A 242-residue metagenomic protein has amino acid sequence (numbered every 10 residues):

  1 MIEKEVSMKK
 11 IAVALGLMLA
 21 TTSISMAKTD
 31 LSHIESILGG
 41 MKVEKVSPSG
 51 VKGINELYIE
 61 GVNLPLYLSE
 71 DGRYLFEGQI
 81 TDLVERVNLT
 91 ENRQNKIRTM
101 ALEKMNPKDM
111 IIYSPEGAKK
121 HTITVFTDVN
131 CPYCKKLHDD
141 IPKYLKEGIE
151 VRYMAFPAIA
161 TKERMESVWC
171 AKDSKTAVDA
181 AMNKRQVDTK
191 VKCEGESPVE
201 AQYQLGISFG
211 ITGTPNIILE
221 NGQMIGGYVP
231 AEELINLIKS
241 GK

Functional and structural regions predicted by a protein language model:
I2-V6, I11-L17, M26-M100: N-terminal targeting signals for export/organelle localization
I11-V13, I24, V199, Y203: Hydrophobic alpha-helical segments
S32-E35, I141, Y203: Short glycine-/small-residue-rich flexible loop motifs, especially phosphate/cofactor-binding loops
G40-P48, I54-I59, N63-Y67, Y74-R86 (+1 more regions): Thiol/selenol-based redox catalytic cores and closely related redox-interacting motifs
I80-H121, Q204: N-proximal helix/coil linker or "cap" segments that precede and/or mark the start of modular domains
I112-S114, K119-G195, I207-T212, K239-S240: Structural alpha/beta surface segment adjacent to cysteine/selenocysteine redox centers across thiol/disulfide enzymes
